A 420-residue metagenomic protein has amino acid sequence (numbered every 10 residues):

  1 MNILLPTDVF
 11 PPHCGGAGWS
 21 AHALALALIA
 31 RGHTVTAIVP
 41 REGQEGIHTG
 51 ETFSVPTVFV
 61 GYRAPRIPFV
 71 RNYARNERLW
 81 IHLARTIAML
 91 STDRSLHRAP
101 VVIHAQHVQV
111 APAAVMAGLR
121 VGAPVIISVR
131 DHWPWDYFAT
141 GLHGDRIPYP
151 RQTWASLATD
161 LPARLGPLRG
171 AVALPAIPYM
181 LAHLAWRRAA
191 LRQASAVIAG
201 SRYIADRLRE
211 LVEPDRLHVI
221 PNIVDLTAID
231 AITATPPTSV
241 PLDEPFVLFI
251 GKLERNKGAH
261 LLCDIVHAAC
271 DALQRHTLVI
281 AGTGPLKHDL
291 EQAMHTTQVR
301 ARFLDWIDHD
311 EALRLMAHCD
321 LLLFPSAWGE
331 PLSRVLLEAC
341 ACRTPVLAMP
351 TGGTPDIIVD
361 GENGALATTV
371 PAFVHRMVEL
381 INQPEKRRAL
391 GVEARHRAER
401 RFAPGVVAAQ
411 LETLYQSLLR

Functional and structural regions predicted by a protein language model:
W19, A23, P245, F249-A268 (+3 more regions): A conserved mid-protein helix/loop that constitutes part of the nucleotide-sugar donor-binding site
A105-V110: Short His-centered aromatic/hydrophobic patch
W133, Y149-A196: Membrane-proximal helix-turn-helix segments that form the acceptor-binding/catalytic region of lipid-linked
Y203, I223: Carbohydrate-associated surface elements
D289-D310: Nucleotide-activated donor-binding/catalytic signature segment of Leloir-type glycosyltransferases, i.e., the conserved
L321, P345-A348: Short hydrophobic beta-strand element within catalytic cores of glycosyltransferases and related nucleotide-activated
D360-P371, E379-E385: Conserved acidic donor-binding segment of nucleotide-sugar-dependent glycosyltransferases
K386-R401, V407-T413: A short, well-ordered alpha-helix in the C-terminal region of glycosyltransferases
